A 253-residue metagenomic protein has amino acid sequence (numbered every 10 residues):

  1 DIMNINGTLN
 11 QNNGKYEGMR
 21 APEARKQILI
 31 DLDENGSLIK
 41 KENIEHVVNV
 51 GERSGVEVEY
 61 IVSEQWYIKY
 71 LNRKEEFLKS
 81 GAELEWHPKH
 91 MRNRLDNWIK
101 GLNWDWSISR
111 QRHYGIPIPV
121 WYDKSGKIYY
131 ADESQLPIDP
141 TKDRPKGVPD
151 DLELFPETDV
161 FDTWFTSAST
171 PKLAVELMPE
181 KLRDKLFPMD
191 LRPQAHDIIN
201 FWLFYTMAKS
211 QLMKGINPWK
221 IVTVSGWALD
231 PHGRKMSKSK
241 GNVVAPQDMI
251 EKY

Functional and structural regions predicted by a protein language model:
D1, E34, K40-Y253: Structured secondary-structure scaffolds
I2, Q11, L29-I30: Mg2+-dependent endonuclease catalytic cores in nucleic-acid-processing enzymes, primarily RNase H-like
I5-N10, S225: Short, conserved phosphate-binding/catalytic loop or strand-edge motifs used in phosphoryl-/nucleotidyl-transfer
Q11-R25: A glycine-biased structural micro-motif
A21-S37: Two-metal-ion acidic nuclease core segments, chiefly of the RNase H-like superfamily
